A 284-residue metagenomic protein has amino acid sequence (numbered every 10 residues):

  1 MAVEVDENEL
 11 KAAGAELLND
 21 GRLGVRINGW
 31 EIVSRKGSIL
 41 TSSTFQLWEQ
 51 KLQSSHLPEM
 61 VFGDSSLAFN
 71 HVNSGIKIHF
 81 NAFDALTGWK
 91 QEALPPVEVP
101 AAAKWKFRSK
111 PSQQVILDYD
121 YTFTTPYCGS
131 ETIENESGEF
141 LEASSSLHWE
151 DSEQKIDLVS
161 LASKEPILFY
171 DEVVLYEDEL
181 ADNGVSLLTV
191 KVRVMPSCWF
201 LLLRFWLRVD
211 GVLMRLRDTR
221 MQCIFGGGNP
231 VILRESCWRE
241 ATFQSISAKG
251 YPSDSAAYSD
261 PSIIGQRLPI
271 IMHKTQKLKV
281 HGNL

Functional and structural regions predicted by a protein language model:
E4-Q53, P96-L147, D151, S163-Y170 (+1 more regions): Anionic, Ser/Thr-rich low-complexity intrinsically disordered regions
G21, G29, G37-S38, S74-G75 (+7 more regions): Intrinsic-disorder/low-complexity loop/linker signature
R35, S42, I76-F80, R204: Residue-level detector of high-confidence beta-strand sites
L40-E49, P58, S253, H281: Low-complexity, disordered linker/stalk regions enriched in Pro/Thr/Ser/Gly
F45-D84, L180-D182, T189-S197: Amphipathic, interaction-prone secondary-structure segments
L86-V97, G226-G228: Short, surface-exposed linear segments at secondary-structure transitions and domain or protein termini
Y121-L284: A eukaryote-biased signal for long
